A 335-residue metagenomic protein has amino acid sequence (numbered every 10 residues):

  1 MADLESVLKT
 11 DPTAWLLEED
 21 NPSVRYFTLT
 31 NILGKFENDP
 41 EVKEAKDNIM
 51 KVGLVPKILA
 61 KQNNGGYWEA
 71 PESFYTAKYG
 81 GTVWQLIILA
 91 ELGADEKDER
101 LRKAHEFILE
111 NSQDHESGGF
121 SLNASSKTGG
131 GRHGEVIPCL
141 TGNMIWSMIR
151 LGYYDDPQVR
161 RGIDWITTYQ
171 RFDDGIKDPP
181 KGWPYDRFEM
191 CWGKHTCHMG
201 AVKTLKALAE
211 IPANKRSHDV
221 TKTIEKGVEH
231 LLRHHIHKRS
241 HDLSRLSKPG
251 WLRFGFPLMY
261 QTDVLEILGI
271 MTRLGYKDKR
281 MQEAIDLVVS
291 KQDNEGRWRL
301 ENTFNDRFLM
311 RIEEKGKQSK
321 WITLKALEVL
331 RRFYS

Functional and structural regions predicted by a protein language model:
M1-S335: Preference for long, amphipathic alpha-helical scaffolds in soluble/luminal domains and all-alpha bundles
